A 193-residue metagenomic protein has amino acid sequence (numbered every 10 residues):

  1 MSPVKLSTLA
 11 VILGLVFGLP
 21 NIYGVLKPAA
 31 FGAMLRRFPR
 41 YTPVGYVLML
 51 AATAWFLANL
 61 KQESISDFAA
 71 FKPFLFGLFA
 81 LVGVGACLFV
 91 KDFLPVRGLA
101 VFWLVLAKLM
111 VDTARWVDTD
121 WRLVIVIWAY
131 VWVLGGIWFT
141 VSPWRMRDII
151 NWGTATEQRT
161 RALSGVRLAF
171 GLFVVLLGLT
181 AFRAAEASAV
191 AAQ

Functional and structural regions predicted by a protein language model:
M1-A54, A191-A192: N-terminal topogenic module of multi-pass integral membrane proteins
G14-G24, M49-N59, A80-G83, L106-T113 (+2 more regions): Helical transmembrane-bundle signal
L26-A30, A58-S64, F89-K91, D112-D118 (+1 more regions): Juxtamembrane "helix-exit" motif on the non-cytosolic side of transmembrane helices
A29-Y41, S64-A69, F89-V96, N151-T154: Membrane-interface helix-boundary motifs at transmembrane edges
D67-V131, G135, R147: Membrane-proximal helix-loop-helix units in multi-pass membrane proteins
G136-N151: Transmembrane alpha-helical segments of integral membrane proteins
R147-G165: Interfacial loop-to-transmembrane junctions
F173-Q193: Juxtamembrane boundary at the C-terminal end of a transmembrane helix
